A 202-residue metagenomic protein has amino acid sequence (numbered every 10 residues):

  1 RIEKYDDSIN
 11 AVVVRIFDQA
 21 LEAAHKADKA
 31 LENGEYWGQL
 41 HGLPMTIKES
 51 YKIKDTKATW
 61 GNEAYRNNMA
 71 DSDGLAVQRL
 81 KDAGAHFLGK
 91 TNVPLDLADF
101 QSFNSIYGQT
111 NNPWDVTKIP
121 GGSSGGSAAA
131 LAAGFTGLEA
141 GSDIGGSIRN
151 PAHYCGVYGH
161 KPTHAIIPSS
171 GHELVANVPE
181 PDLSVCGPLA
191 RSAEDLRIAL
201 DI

Functional and structural regions predicted by a protein language model:
R1-G145: Gly/Ser-rich catalytic/binding loops embedded in alpha/beta enzyme cores
Q101, Y107, A128-I202: Fold-level recognition of mixed alpha/beta catalytic cores in primary-metabolism enzymes, strongest
